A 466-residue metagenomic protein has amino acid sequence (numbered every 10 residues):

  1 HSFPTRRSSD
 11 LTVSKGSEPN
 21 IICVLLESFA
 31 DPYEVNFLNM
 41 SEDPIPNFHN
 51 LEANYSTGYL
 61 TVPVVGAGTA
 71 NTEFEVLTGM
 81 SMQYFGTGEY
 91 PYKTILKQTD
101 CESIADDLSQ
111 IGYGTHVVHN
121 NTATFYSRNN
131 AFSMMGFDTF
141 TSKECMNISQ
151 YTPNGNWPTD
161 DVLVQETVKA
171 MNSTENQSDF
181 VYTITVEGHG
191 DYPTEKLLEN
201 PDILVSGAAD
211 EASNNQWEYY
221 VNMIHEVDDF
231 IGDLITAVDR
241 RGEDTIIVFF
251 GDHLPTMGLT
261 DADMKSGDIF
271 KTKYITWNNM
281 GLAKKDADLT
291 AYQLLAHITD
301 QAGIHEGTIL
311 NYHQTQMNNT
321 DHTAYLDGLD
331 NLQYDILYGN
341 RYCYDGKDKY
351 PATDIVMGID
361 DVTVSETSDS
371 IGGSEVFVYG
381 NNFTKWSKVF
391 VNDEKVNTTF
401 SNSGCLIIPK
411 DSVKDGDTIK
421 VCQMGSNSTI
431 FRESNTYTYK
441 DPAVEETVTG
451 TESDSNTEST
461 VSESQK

Functional and structural regions predicted by a protein language model:
F3-S8: Short, small-residue-biased leader/transition segments that mark boundaries at the very start of proteins
D10-E18, C23-L26, D31-I407, S412-K466: Solvent-exposed soluble domains appended to multi-pass membrane proteins
